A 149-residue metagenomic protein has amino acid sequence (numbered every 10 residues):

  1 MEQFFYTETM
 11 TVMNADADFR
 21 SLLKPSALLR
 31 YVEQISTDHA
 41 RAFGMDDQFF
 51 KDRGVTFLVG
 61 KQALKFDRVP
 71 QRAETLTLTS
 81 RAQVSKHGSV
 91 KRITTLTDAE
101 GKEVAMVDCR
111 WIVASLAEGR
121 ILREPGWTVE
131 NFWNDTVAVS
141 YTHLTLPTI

Functional and structural regions predicted by a protein language model:
M1-T75: Hydrophobic, proline/glycine-rich low-complexity stretches
Q3-E8, A63-Y141: HotDog/MaoC-like acyl-thioester-processing domains
D18, D98, T145: Acidic active-site catalytic centers that drive phospho-/nucleotidyl reactions and related ester hydrolyses
T142-T148: Conserved small/polar residues in nucleotide/adenosyl-binding loops
